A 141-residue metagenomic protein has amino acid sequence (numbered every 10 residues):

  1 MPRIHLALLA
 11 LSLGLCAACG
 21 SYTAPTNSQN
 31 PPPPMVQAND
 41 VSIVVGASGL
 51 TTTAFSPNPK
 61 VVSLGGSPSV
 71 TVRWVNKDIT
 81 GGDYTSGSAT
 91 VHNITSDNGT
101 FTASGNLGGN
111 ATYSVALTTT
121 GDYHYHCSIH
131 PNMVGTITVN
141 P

Functional and structural regions predicted by a protein language model:
M1-A17: Sec-dependent bacterial lipoprotein signal peptides
C19-P141: Extracytoplasmic copper-binding redox domains, predominantly the cupredoxin/blue-copper superfamily
